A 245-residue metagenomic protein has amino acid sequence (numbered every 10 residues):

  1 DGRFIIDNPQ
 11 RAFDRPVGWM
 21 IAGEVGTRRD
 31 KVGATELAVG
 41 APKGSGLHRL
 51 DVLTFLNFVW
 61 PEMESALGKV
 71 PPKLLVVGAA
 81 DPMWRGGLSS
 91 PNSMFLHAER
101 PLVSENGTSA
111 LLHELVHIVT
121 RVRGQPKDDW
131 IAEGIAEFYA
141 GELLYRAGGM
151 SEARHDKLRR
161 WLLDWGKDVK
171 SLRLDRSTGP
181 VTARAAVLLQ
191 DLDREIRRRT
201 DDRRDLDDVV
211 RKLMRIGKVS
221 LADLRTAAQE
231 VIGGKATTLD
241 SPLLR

Functional and structural regions predicted by a protein language model:
D1-N57, A66-P72, D81-M83, S104 (+1 more regions): Non-catalytic architectural context of zinc metalloproteases
G40-L53, W60, H97-L102, V122-K127 (+1 more regions): Second-shell loop/turn segments in exported
D51-F58, E62, N106, A110 (+7 more regions): Extracytoplasmic/secreted proteins, especially bacterial periplasmic and envelope-associated proteins
W60-G68, H117-R121, A140-G148, D193-D201 (+3 more regions): Sec-exported extracytoplasmic/periplasmic mature domains
K69-V76, Q125-D129, A147-H155, R199-V210 (+1 more regions): Surface-exposed patches in mature extracellular/periplasmic domains of secreted proteins
W84-S89: Short glycine-biased active-site loop of nucleotidyltransferases that positions the nucleotide triphosphate and helps
P91-L163: Zinc-dependent metallopeptidase catalytic helix centered on the HExxH motif and its immediate flanking segment
V169-V181, L189-R245: Amphipathic alpha-helical substructures
